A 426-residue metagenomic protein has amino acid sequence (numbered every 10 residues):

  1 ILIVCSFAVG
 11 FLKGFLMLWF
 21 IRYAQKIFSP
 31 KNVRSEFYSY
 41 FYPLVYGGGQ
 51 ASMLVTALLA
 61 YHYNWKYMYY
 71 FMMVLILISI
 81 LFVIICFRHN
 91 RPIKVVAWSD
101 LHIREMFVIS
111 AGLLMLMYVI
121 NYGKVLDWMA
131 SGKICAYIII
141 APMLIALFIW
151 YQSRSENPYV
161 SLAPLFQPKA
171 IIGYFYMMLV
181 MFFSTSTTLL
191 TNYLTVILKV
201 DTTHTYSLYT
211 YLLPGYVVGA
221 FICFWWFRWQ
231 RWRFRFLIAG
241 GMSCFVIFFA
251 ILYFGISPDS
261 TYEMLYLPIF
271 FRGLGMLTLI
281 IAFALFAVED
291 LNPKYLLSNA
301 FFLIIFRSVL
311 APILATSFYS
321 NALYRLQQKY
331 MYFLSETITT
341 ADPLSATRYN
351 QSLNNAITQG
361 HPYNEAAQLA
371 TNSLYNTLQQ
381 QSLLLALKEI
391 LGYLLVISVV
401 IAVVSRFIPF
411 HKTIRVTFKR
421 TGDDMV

Functional and structural regions predicted by a protein language model:
I1-E105: Helix-loop-helix hairpins in multi-pass membrane proteins, especially solute transporters
C5-S6, M73, S79-I80, M242 (+3 more regions): A generic transmembrane-helix signature of 12-TM secondary carrier transporters
N32-Y40, N292-F302, A386: Cytoplasmic loop-to-transmembrane helix junctions
F37, Y67-M72, K133-Y137, T205 (+3 more regions): Alpha-helical transmembrane segments of multi-pass secondary-active solute transporters
G48-A60, N64, I120, C223 (+4 more regions): Small-residue (Gly/Pro/Ala) motifs that create kinks and tight helix-helix packing interfaces
H62-V180, T187: Hydrophobic transmembrane-helix bundles of small-molecule transporters
Y159-Q328: 12-transmembrane solute porter fold
A311-F410, V416-V426: Hydrophobic transmembrane architecture of multi-pass small-molecule transporters
